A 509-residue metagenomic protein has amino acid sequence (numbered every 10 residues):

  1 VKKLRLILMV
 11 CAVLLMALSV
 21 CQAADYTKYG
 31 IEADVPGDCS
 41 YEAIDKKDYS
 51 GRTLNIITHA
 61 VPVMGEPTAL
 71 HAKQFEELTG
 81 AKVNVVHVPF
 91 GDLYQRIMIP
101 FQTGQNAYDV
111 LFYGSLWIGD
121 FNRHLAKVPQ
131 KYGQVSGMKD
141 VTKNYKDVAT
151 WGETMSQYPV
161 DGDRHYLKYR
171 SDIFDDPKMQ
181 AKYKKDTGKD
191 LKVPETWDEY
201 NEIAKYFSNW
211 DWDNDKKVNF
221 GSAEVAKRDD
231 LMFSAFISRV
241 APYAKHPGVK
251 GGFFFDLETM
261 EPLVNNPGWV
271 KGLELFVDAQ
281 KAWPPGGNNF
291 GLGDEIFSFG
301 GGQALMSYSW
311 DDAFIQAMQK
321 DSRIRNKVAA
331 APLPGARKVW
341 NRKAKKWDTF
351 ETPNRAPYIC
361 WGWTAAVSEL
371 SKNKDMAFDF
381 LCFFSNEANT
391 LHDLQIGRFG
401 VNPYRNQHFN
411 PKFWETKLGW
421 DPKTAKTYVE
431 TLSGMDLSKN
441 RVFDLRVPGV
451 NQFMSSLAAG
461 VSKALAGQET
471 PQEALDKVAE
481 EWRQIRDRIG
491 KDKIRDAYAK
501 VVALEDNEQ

Functional and structural regions predicted by a protein language model:
A24-D48, G114-Y169, A235, A329-L333 (+1 more regions): Hinge/lid segment of periplasmic solute-binding proteins
D34-E42, G335, R342-F350, Q395-K463 (+2 more regions): Long, aromatic- and glycine/proline-rich binding clefts that accommodate carbohydrate-like moieties
D38-D45, P62-K82, K168, D172 (+2 more regions): Short, polar/charged alpha-helical segment
S50-V61, A81-V86, D109-V110, F380: Short, well-ordered beta-strand elements
L70-N144, V148, G152-Q157, D172 (+4 more regions): Extracytoplasmic "Venus flytrap"/periplasmic binding protein-like
G152-D161, H165, D198-E261: Extracytoplasmic/periplasmic solute-binding protein
E153, K281, D321-P403, V442: Extracytoplasmic/periplasmic substrate-recognition and gating elements
E199-K205, Y243-N289, A329-K338: Glycine-centered hinge/linker elements that transmit conformational signals in sensory and ligand-binding systems
